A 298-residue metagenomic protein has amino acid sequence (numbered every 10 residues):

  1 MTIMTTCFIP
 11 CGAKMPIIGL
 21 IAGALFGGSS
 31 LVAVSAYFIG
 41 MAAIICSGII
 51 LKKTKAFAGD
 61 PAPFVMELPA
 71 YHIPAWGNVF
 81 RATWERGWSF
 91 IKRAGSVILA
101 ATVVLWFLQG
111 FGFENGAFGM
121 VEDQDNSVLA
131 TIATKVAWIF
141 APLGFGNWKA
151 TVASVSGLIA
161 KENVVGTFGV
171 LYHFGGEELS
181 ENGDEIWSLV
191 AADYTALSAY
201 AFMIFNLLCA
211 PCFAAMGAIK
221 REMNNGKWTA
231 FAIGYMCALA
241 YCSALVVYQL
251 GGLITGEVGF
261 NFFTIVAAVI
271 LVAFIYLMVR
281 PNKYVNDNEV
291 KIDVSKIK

Functional and structural regions predicted by a protein language model:
M1, V103-C237: Extended, low-charge hydrophobic alpha-helical regions
M1-P63, G169: Conserved phosphate-handling catalytic cores of large alpha/beta enzymes
T5, S30-F38, L99-A100, Y200 (+2 more regions): Hydrophobic alpha-helical transmembrane segments
F8-V34, G217-M223, C242-F260: Transmembrane helix-loop junctions at the membrane interface of multipass transporters and ion channels
P10, K14-M15, R93-W106, V165-G166 (+5 more regions): Hydrophobic alpha-helical transmembrane segments in multi-pass membrane proteins
G28, F57, P61, Y71-M120 (+1 more regions): Long hydrophobic segments that form regular secondary structure
K53, Y276-I292: Membrane-interface capping segments at transmembrane-helix boundaries
F57-A82, L129-T131, Y172-D184, I292-D293 (+1 more regions): Juxtamembrane inter-helical linkers in multi-pass membrane proteins
